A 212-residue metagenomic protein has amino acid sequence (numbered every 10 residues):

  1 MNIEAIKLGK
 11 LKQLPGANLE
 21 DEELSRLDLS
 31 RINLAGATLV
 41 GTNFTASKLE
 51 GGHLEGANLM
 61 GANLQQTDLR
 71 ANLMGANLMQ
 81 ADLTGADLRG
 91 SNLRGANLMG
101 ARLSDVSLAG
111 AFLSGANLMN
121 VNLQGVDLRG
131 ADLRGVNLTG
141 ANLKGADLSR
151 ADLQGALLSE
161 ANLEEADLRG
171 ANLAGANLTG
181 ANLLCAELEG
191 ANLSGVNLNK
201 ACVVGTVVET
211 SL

Functional and structural regions predicted by a protein language model:
M1-L212: Tandem repeat scaffolds
